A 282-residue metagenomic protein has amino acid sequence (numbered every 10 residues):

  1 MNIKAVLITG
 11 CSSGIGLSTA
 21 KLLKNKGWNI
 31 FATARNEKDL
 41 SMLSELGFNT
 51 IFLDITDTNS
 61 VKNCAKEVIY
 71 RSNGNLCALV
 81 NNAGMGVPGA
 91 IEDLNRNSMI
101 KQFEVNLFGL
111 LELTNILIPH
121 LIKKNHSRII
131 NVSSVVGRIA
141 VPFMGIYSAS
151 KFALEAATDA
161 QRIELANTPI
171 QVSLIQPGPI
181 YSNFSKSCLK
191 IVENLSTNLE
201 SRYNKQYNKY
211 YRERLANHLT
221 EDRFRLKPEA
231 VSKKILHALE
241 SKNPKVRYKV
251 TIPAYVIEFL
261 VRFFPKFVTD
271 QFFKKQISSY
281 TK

Functional and structural regions predicted by a protein language model:
G10-S13: Conserved glycine-rich cofactor-binding loop
E45-N59: Rossmann-fold cofactor-recognition segment
A90-I91, N95-I100: Substrate-binding pocket helix/loop in short-chain dehydrogenase/reductase
T114, S150-A153: Active-site helix of classical SDR
T114-N115, D159: A short, exposed helix-loop element centered on a Lys and neighboring polar residues
S134: Residue(s) in the substrate-gating loop at a strand-loop-helix junction that position the organic substrate next
N167-L219: C-terminal beta-strand-loop-alpha-helix "lid" module of Rossmann-like NAD(P)-dependent dehydrogenases
